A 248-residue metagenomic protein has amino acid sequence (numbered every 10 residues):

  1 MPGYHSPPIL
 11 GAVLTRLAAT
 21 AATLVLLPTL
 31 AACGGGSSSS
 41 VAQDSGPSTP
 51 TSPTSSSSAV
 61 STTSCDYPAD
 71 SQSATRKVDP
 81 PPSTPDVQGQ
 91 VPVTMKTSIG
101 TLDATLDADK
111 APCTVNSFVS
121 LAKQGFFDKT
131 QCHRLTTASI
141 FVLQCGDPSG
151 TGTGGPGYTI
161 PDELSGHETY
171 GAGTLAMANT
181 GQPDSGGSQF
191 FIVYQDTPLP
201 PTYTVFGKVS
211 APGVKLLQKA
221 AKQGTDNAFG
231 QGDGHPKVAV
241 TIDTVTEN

Functional and structural regions predicted by a protein language model:
P2-N248: Cyclophilin-like peptidyl-prolyl cis-trans isomerases
